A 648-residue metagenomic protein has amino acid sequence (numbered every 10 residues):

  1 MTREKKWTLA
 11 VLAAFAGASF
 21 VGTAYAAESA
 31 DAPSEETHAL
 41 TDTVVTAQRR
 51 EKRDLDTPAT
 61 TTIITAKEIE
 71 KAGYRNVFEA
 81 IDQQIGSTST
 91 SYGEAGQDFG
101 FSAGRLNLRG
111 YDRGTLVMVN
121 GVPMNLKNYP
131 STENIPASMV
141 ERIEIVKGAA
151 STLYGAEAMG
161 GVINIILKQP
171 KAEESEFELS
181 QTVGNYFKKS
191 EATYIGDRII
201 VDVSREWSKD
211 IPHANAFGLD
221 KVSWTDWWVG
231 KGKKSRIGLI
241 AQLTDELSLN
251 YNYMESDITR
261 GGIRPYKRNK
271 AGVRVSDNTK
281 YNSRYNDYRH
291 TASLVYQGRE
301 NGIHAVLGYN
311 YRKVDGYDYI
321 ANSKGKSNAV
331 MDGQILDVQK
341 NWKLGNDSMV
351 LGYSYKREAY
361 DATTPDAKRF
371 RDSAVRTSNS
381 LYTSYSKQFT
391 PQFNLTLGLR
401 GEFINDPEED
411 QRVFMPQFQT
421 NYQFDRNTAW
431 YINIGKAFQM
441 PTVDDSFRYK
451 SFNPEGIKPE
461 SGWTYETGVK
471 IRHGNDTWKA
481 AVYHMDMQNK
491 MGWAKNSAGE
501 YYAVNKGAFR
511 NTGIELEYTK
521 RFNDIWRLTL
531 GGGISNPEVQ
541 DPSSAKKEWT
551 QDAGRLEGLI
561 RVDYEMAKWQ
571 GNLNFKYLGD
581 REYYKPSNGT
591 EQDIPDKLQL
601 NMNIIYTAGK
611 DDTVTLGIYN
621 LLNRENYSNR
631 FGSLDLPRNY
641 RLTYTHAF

Functional and structural regions predicted by a protein language model:
M1-Q84, K233, A241, D245-S248 (+2 more regions): N-terminal Sec signal peptide and the immediately downstream disordered periplasmic leader that contains the TonB box
F78-V122: Extracytoplasmic beta-strand/coil segments of soluble accessory domains associated with Gram-negative outer-membrane
V122-K147, G456: Short acidic/polar hinge/loop motifs at secondary-structure boundaries that mediate gating or recognition
A137-E178: A beta-strand signature from Gram-negative outer-membrane beta-barrel systems, especially the internal plug domain
T152, A172-E173, K189-Y285: Periplasmic-side early beta-strands and strand-to-turn transitions of outer-membrane beta-barrels
Q242-S256, R284-Q411, N421-Q423, I471 (+3 more regions): Face-selective signature of the C-terminal outer-membrane beta-barrel domain
V275-R299, E409, Q423, A429 (+4 more regions): Outer-membrane beta-barrel signature, preferentially recognizing the C-terminal barrel domain of Gram-negative
Q388-L395, H484-D486, N505-P586, T607-T613 (+2 more regions): Gram-negative outer-membrane beta-barrel transporters
